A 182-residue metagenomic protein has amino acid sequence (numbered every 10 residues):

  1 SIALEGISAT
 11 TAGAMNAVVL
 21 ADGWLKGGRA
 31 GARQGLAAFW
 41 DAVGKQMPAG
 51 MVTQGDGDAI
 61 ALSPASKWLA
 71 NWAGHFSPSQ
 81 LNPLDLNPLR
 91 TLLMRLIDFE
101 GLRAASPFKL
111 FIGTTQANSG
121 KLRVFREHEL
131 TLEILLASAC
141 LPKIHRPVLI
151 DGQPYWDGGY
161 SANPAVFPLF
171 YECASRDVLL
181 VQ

Functional and structural regions predicted by a protein language model:
S1-L81, N87, L93, L132-A137: Patatin-like phospholipase
I7-S8, L180-Q182: Short internal beta-strands
F76-Q80, L89-V181: Active-site gating loop/helix substructures
